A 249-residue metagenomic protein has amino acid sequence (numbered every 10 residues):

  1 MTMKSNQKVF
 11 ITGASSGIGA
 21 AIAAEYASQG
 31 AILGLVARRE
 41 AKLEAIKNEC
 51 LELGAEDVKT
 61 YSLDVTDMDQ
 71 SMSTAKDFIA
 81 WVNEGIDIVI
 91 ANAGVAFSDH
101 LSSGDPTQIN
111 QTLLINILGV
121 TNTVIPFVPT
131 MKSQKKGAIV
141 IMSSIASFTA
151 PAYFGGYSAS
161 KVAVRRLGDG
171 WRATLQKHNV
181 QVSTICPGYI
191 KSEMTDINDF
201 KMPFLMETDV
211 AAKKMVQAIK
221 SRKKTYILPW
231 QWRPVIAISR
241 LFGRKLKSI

Functional and structural regions predicted by a protein language model:
S15-S16: Conserved glycine-rich cofactor-binding loop
A31-I46: Conserved glycine-rich Rossmann-like NAD(P)H-binding loop of the short-chain dehydrogenase/reductase
E52-D69: Rossmann-fold cofactor-recognition segment
H100-L113: Substrate-binding pocket helix/loop in short-chain dehydrogenase/reductase
V124, S160: Active-site helix of classical SDR
S144: Residue(s) in the substrate-gating loop at a strand-loop-helix junction that position the organic substrate next
T184, F200-I236: C-terminal helical subdomain
